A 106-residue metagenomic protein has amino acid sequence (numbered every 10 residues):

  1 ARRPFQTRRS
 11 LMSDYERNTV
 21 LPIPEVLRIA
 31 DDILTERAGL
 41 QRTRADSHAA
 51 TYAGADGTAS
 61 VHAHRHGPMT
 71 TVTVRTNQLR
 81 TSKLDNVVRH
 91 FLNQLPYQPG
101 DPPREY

Functional and structural regions predicted by a protein language model:
R3-R42: Terminal, regulation- and interaction-focused segments at domain boundaries
L11-S13, D46, G57, P68: A generic structural signal for well-ordered coil/turn residues at beta-strand boundaries that shape enzyme active-site
R44-T51: Short, hydrophobic/aromatic-rich segments at coil-to-beta transitions
A53-Y106: Beta-strand/loop substructures that line and gate deep hydrophobic ligand-binding cavities in soluble
